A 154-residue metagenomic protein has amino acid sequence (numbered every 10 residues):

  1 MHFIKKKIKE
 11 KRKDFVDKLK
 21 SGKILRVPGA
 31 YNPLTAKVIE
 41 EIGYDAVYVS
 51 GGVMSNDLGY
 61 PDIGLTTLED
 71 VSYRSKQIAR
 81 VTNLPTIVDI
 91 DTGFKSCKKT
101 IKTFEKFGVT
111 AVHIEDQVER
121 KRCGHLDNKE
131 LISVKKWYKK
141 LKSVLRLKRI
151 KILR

Functional and structural regions predicted by a protein language model:
M1-G29, P33-E41, S143: N-terminal amphipathic alpha-helix/helix-capping segment at the start of soluble metabolic enzymes
E10-K13, Y60-V88, F107, H125-R154: Alpha-helix-loop-beta-strand connector modules within alpha/beta enzyme cores
K18-S21, N56-P61, L84: Glycine/charged-rich beta-loop-alpha catalytic/anionic-binding loops adjacent to active sites
R26-N32, V47-V49, T86-I90, V112-I114: Hydrophobic faces of well-ordered beta-strands that scaffold small-molecule active sites in alpha/beta enzyme cores
T35-V38, V88, F94-E105: Catalytic cores of alpha/beta
G43-V47, M54, V109-T110, R149: Glycine-enriched alpha-helix->loop->beta-strand junction motifs that scaffold or abut catalytic
V47-D70, T92-S96, H113-K135: Glycine-rich, proline-tolerant flexible connector loops at the mouths of alpha/beta enzymes
I101-E119: Glycine/serine-rich loop-strand microenvironments at binding/catalytic pocket rims
